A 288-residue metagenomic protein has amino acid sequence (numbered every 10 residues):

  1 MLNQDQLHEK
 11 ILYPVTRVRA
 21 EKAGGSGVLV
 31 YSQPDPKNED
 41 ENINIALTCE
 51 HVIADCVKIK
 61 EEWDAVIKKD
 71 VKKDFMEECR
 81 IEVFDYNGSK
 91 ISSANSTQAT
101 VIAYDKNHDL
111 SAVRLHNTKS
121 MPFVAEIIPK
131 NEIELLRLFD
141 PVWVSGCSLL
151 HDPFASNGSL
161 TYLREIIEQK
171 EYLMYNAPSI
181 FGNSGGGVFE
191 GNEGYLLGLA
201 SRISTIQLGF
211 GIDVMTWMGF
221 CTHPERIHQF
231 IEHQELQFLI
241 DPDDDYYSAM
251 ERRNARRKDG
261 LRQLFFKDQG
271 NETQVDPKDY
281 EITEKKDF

Functional and structural regions predicted by a protein language model:
M1-D5, I59-V71, L196-F288: C-terminal cap/linker of serine protease catalytic domains
Q4, V15-A46: A conserved glycine-rich beta-strand in the N-terminal activation segment of trypsin-fold
L12-Y13, M76-R80, L135-V144: Short coil-to-beta transition motif at edge beta-strands of beta-rich domains
A23, S32-D35, Y104-N107, L163-Q169: Short, conserved beta-turn/loop elements at beta-strand boundaries and strand-helix junctions
V28-Y31, P178-S201: Catalytic nucleophile loop of clan PA
Y31-Y104: Catalytic-histidine neighborhood of serine endopeptidases, predominantly the chymotrypsin-like S1/PA family
C49-H51, C147, E193, R202: Short, surface-exposed secondary-structure boundary micro-motifs
T100-A103, F123-L173, S179-S184, A200-M215: Flexible, gly/ser-rich surface segments that form the specificity/activation loops bordering the active-site cleft
